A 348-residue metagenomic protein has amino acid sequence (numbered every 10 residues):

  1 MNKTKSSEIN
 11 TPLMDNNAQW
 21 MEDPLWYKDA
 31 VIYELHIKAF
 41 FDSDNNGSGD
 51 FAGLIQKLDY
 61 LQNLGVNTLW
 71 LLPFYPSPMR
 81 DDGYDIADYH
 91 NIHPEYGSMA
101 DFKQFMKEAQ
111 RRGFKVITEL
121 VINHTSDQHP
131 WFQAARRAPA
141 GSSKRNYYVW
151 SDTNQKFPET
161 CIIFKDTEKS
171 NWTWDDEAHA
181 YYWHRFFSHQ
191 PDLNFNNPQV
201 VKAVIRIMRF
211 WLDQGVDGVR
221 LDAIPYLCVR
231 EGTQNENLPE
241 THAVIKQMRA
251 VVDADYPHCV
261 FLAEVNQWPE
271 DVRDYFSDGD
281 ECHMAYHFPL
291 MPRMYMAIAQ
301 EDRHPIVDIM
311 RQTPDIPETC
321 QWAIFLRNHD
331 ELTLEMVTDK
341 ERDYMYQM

Functional and structural regions predicted by a protein language model:
N2-I205, D213, I224-M296: Acidic/aromatic-lined carbohydrate-recognition and catalytic surfaces of CAZymes acting on diverse glycans
P198-I207, P305-Q312: A Trp-anchored, charged/polar loop motif used as the substrate-binding/catalytic surface of acyl/ester-handling
A254, A297-A299, Q321, T333: Catalytic-domain carbohydrate-binding cleft regions of carbohydrate-active enzymes
R273-D274, M296-I298, L334-K340: Short conserved micro-motifs at the rims of enzyme active sites and ligand-binding pockets
P292, M296-P314: Phosphate/diphosphate-binding loops
R311-M348: Active-site-proximal substrate-binding groove within the catalytic cores of carbohydrate-active enzymes
